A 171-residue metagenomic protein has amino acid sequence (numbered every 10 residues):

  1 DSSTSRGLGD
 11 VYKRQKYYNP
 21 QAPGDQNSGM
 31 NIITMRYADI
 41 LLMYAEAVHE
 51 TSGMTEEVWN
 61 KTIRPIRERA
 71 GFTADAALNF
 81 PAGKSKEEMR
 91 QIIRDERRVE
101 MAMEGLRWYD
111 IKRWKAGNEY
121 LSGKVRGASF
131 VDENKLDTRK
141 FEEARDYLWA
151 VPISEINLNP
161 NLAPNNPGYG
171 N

Functional and structural regions predicted by a protein language model:
D1-S2: Short, well-ordered junction/capping motifs at the entry into regular secondary structure
S5-N171: Acidic/polar-rich alpha-helix caps and helix-coil junctions
